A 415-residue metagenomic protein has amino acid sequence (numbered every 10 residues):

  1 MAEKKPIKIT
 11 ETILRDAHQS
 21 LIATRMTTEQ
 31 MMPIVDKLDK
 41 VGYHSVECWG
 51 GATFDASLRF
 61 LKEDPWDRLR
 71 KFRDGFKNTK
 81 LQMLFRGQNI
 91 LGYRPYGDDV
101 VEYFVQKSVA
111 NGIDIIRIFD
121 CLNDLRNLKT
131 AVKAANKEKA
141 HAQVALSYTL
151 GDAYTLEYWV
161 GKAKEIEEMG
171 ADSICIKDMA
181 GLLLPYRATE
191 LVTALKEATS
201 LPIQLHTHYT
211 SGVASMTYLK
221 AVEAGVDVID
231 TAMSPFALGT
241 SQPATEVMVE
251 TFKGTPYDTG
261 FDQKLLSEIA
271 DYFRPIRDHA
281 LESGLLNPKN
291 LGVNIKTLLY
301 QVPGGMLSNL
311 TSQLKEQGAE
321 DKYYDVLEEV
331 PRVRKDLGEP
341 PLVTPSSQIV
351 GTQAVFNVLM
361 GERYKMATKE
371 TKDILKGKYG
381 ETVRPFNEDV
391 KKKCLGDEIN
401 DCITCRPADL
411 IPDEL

Functional and structural regions predicted by a protein language model:
M1-I22, L69-D74: N-terminal amphipathic alpha-helix/helix-capping segment at the start of soluble metabolic enzymes
I9, A17, L38, I118 (+4 more regions): Conserved, mostly hydrophobic/aromatic
K37-S57, N287-T297, Q301-L415: Terminal or standalone catalytic/regulatory effector modules within metabolic enzymes and repeat proteins
G50-E167, I174, L184-P185: Active-site beta->alpha loop and helix N-cap motifs at the rims of alpha/beta catalytic domains
I118-C121, D178, A224-S241: Glycine-rich phosphate-binding active-site loops on the catalytic face of alpha/beta enzymes
Y154-I166, S211-D227: Catalytic cores of alpha/beta
A237-T259: C-terminal helical cap(s) of enzyme catalytic domains, especially alpha/beta-barrels
